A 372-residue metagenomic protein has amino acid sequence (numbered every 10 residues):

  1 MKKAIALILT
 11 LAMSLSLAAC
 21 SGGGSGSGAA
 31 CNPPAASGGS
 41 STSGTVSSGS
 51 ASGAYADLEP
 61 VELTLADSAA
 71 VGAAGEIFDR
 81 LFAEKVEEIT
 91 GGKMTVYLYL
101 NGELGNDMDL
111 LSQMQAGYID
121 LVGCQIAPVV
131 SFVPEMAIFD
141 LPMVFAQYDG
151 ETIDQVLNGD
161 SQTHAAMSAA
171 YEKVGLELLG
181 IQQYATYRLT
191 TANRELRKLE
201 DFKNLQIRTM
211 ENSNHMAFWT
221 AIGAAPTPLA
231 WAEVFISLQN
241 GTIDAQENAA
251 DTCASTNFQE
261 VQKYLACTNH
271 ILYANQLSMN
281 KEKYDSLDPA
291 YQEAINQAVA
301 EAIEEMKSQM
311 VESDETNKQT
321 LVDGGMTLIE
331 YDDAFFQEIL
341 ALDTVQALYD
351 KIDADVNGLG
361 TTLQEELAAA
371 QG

Functional and structural regions predicted by a protein language model:
M1-L11: Positively charged n-region of N-terminal signal peptides that target proteins for export
L7-L9, T163, S313: Generic detector of short alpha-helix boundary/capping microenvironments and adjacent low-complexity segments
A12-M13, A74: Alpha-helical transmembrane segments and their juxtamembrane interfaces
L15-A19: C-terminal motif of bacterial Sec signal peptides marking the signal peptidase cleavage site
S21-P34, G44, G49-E151, E172-G372: N-terminal secretory/targeting leader peptides
A146-S168: A gly/proline- and charged-residue-enriched helix-loop-helix capping module
